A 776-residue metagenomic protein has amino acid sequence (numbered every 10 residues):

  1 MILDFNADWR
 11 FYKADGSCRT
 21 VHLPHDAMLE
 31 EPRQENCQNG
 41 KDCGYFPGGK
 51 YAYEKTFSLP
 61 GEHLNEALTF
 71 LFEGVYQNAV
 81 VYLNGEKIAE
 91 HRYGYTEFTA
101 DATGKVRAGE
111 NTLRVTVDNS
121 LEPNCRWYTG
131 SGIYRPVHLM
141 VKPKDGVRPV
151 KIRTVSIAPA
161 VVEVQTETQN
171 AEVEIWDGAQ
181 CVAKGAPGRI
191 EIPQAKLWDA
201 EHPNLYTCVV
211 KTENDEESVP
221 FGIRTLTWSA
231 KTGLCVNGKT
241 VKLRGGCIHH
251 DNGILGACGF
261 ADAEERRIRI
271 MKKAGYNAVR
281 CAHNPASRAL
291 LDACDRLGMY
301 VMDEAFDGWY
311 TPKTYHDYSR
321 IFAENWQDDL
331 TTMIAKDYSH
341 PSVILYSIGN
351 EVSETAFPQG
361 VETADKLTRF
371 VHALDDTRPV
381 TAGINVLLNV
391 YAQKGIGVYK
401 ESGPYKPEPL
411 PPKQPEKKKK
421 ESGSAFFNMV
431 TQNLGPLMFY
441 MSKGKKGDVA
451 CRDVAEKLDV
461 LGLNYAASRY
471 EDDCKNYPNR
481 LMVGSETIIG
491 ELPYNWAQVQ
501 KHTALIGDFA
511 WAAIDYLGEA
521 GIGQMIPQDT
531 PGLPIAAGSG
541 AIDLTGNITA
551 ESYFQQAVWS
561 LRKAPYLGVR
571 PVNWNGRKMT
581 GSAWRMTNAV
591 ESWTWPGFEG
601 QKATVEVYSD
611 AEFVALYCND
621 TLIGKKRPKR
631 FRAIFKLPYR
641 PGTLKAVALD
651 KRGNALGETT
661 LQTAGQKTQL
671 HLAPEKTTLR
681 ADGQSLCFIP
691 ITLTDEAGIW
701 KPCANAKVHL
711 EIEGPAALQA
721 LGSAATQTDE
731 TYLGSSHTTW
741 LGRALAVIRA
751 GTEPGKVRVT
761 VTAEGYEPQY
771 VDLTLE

Functional and structural regions predicted by a protein language model:
L3-D15, C43, P47-V147, E172 (+7 more regions): Accessory beta-strand-rich segments of carbohydrate-active enzymes
L3-N6, R10-A14, V75, E122-P123 (+4 more regions): Substrate-binding clefts and catalytic carboxylate motifs of secreted carbohydrate-active enzymes
F5-A7, T20-C43, Y93-G94, A102-V161 (+10 more regions): An acidic-aromatic loop/edge-strand motif
P32-L59, H63-F72, Y76-Y82, A89 (+6 more regions): Active-site-adjacent substrate/metal-binding segments within catalytic domains of carbohydrate-active enzymes
H63-E66, V106-E110, E191-L205, T752-V757: Short glycine/proline/serine/threonine-rich loop/turn segments at secondary-structure transition edges
A102, R189-W198, I634-Y639, L733-T752: Short, hydrophobic beta-strand segments
A171-E172, E201-L205, K602-T604, D610-E612 (+4 more regions): Short flexible loop/turn segments that cap and initiate beta-strands
V210-T212, A648, L693, V761: Conserved structural position at the C-terminal beta-strand of extracellular beta-sandwich adhesion modules
